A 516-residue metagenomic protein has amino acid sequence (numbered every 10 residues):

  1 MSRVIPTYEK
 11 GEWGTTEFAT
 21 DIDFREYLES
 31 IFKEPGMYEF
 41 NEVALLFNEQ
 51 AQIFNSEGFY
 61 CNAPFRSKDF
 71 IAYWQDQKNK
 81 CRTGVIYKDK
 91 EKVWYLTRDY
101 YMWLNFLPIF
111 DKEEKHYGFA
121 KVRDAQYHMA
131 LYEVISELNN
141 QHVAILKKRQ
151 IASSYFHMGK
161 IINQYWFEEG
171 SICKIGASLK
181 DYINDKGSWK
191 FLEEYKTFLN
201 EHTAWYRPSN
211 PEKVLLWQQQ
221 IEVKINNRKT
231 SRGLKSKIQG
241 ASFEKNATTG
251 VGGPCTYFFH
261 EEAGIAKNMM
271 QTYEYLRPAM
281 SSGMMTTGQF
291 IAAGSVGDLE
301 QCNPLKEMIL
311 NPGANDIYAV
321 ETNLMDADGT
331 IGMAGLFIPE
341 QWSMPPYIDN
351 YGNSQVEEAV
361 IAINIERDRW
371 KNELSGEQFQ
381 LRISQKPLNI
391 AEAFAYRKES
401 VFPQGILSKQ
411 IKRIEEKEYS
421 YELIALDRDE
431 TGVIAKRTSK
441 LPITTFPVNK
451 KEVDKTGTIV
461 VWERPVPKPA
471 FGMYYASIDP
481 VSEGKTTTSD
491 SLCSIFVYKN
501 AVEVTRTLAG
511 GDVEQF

Functional and structural regions predicted by a protein language model:
M1-H142: Pre-P-loop entry segment of helicase/translocase ATPase cores
S2-G11, E17-T20, F24-Y27, K224-Q239 (+7 more regions): RNase H-like, metal-dependent nuclease domains and their acidic two-metal-ion catalytic environment used
L138-I161: Walker A/P-loop
H142-A144, I172-K174, Y257: Residue-level preference for the first positions of well-ordered beta-strands
K147-Q150, S178, G294-D298: Conserved H-loop
Q164-S171: Post-Walker A helix-loop "phosphate-sensing" segment adjacent to the P-loop in P-loop NTPases
I172-K245, Y318-V320: Conserved nucleotide-state-sensing and coupling region of NTP-binding domains
Y257-P346: Signature of the SF2 helicase/ATPase Hel1-core->accessory helical subdomain module
